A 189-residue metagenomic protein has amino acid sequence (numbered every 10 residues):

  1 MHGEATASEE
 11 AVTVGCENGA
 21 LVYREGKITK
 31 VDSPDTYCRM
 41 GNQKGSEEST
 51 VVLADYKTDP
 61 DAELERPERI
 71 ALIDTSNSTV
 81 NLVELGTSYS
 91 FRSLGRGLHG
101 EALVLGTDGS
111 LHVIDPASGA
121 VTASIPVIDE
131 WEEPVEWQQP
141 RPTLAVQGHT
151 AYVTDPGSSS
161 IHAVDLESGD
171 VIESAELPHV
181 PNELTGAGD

Functional and structural regions predicted by a protein language model:
M1-D189: Predominantly soluble domains enriched in secretory-pathway, periplasmic, or organellar proteins
